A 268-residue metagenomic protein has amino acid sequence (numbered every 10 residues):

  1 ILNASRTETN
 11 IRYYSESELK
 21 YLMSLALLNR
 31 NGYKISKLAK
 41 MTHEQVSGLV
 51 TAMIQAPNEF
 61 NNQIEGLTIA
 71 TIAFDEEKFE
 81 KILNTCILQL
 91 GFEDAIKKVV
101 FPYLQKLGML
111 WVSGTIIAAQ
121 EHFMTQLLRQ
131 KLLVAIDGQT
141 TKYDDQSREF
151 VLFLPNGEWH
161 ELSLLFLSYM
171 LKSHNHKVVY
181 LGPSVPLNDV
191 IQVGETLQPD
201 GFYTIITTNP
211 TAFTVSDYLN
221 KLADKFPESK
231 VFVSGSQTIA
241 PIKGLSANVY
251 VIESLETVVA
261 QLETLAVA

Functional and structural regions predicted by a protein language model:
I1-G138: Long amphipathic alpha-helical segments
T115-A268: C-terminal regulatory/effector modules of DNA-binding transcriptional regulators
